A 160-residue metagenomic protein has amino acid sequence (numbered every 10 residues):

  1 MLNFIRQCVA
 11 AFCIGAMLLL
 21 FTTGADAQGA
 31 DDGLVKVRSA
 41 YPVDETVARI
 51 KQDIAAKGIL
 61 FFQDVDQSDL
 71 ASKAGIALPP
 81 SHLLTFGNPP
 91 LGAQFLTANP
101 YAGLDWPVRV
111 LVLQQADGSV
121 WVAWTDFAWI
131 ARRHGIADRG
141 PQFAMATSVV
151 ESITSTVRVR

Functional and structural regions predicted by a protein language model:
M1-R6: N-terminal secretory signal peptides that target proteins for export/translocation
C8-F21: Bacterial N-terminal signal peptides
A27-G58, V159: Terminal, regulation- and interaction-focused segments at domain boundaries
A40-E45, F62, A137-A144: Soluble non-cytosolic domains of exported or imported proteins
D44-V47, K51, S68, T147-E151: Extracytoplasmic/secreted envelope proteins and their assembly/folding machinery, especially bacterial periplasmic
A55-V108, V112: Compact, glycine-rich, soluble single-domain proteins
R109-I136: Beta-strand/loop substructures that line and gate deep hydrophobic ligand-binding cavities in soluble
A128-R160: C-terminal partner/receptor-binding element of secreted or periplasmic proteins
